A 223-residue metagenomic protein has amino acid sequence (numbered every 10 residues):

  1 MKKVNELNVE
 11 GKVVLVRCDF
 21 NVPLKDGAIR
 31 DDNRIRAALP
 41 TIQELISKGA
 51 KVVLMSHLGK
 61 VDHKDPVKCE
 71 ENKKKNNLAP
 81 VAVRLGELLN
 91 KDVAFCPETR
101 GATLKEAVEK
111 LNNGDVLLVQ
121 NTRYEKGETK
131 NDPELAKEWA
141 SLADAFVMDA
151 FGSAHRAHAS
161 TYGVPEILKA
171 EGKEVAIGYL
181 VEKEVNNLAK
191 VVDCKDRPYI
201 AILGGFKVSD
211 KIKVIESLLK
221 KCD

Functional and structural regions predicted by a protein language model:
M1-D223: Active-site loop-to-helix "anion-binding N-cap" substructures in soluble metabolic enzymes
